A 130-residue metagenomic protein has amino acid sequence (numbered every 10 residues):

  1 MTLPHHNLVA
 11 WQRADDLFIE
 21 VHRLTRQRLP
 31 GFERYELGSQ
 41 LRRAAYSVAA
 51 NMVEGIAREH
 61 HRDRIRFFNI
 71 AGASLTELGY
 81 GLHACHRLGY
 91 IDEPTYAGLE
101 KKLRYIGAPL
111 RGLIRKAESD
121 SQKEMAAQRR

Functional and structural regions predicted by a protein language model:
M1-R130: Amphipathic alpha-helical assembly/interaction segments
